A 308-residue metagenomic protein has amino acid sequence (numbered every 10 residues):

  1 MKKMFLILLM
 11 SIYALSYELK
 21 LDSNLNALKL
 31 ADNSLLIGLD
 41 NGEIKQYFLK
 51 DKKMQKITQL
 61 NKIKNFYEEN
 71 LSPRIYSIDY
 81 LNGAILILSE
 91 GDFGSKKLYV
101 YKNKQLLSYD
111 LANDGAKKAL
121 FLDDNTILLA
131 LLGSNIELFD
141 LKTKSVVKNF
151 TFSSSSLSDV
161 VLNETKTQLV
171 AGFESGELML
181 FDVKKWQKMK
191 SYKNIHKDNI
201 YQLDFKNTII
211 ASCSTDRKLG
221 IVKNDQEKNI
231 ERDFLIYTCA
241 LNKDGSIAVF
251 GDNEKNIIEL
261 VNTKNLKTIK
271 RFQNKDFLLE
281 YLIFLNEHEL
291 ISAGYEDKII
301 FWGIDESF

Functional and structural regions predicted by a protein language model:
Y17-K20, K53-E68, K104-L111, S145-T151 (+3 more regions): A short beta-strand motif characteristic of beta-propeller blades
L19-G42: Beta-strand-rich domains and repeat architectures in extracellular enzymes and scaffolds, especially beta-propellers
L30-D32, Y80-N82, L122-D124, E164-T165 (+3 more regions): Residue-level detector of Asp-centered blade-edge/turn motifs that repeat once per structural unit in beta-propeller
L35, I85-L86, I127-L128, L169 (+3 more regions): Hydrophobic beta-strand positions that form the internal "hydrophobic ladder" of WD40/Gbeta-like beta-propeller blades
N41-I44, D92-K96, G133-I136, S175-M179 (+3 more regions): Short coil/turn segments within WD40 beta-propeller repeats
L49-K52, Y101-K104, D140-K144, V183-W186 (+3 more regions): Short loop/turn segments that connect beta-strands within beta-propeller blades
L278-F308: Blade-level signature of beta-propeller repeat domains, shared across WD40, Kelch, NHL, RCC1 and BNR/Asp-box propellers
